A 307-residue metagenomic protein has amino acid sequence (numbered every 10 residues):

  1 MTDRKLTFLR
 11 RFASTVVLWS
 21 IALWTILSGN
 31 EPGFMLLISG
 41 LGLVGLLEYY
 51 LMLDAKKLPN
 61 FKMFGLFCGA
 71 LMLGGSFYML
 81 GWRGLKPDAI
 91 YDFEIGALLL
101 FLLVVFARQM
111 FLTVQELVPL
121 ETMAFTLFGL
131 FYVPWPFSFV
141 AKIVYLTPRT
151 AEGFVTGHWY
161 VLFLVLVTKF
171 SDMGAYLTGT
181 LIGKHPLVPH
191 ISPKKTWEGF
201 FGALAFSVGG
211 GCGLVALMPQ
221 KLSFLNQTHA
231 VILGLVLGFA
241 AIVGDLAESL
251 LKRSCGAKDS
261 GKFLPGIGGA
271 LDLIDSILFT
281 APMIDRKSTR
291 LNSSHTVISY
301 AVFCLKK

Functional and structural regions predicted by a protein language model:
M1-L235: Membrane-embedded alpha-helical bundles of polytopic integral membrane proteins
S14, A175-Y176, K195-S207, A241-G244 (+2 more regions): Alpha-helical transmembrane segments that form the membrane-embedded catalytic/substrate-binding core of multi-pass
F131-Y132, G261, L278-F279: Hydrophobic alpha-helical transmembrane segments of integral membrane proteins, especially lipid-exposed positions
V167-F170, A240-G244: Short helix-coil transition sites and intra-membrane helix breaks within transmembrane domains of multi-pass
G179-L181, K252-C255, L278, P282-M283: Re-entrant/interfacial helical elements at transmembrane boundaries that shape and gate the permeation pathway
A247-F263: Interfacial helix-loop-helix junctions of multi-pass membrane proteins
R286-R290: Juxtamembrane boundary at the C-terminal end of a transmembrane helix
L291-K307: Single conserved hydrophobic/aromatic residue that forms the stacking wall/gate of nucleotide- or nucleobase-binding
